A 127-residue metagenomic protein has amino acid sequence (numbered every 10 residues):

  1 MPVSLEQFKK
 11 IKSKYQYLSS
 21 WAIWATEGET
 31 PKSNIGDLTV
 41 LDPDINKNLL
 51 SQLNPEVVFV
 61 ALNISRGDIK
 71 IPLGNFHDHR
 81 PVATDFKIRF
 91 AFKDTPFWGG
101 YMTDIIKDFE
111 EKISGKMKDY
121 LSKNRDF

Functional and structural regions predicted by a protein language model:
P2-F127: A polyanion-binding, active-site-adjacent surface
